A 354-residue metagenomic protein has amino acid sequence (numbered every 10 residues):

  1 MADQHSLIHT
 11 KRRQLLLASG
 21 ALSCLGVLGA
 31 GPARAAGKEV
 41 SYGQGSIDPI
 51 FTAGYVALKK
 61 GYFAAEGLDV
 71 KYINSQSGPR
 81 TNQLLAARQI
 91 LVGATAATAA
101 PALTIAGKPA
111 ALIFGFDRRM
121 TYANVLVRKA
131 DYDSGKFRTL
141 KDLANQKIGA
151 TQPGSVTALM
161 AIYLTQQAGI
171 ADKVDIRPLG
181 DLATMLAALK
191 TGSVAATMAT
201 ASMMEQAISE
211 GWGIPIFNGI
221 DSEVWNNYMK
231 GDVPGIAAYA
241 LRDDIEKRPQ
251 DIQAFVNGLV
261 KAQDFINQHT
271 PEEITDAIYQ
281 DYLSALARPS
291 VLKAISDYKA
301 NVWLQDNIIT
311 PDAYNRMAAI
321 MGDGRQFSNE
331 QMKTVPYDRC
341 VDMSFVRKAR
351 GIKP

Functional and structural regions predicted by a protein language model:
M1-K11, A18-L25: N-terminal secretory signal peptides
L25-P32: C-terminal segment of classical bacterial N-terminal signal peptides
A35-L179, S193-A201, F217: Short, glycine-/small- and polar/acidic-enriched structural segments that line small-molecule recognition paths
F51, N82, A97, L140 (+9 more regions): Extracytoplasmic/secreted envelope proteins and their assembly/folding machinery, especially bacterial periplasmic
A65, Y132-G135, T139, D221-G231 (+1 more regions): Short, solvent-exposed loop/beta-turn-alpha elements that line the ligand-binding surface or hinge of extracytoplasmic
T184-D281: Pocket-lining segment of extracytoplasmic ligand-binding domains
I245-S328: Secondary-structure end/capping motifs
N315-P354: Conserved C-terminal helix/tail region of periplasmic/extracytoplasmic solute-binding proteins
